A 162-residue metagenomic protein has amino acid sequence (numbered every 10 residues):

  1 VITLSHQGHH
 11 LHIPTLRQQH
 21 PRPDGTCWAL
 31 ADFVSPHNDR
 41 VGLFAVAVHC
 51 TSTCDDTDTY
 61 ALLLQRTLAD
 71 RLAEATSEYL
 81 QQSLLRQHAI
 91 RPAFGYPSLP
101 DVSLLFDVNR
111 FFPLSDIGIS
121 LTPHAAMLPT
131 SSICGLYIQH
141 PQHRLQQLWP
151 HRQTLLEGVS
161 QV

Functional and structural regions predicted by a protein language model:
V1-L63, I90, P123, T130 (+1 more regions): Active-site loops and adjacent core secondary-structure elements that bind or stabilize anionic groups
A47, C54-L85: Conserved mixed alpha/beta catalytic, RNA-binding, or beta-rich assembly cores of soluble enzyme, regulatory
A75, L80-V162: C-terminal amphipathic alpha-helical interaction region
